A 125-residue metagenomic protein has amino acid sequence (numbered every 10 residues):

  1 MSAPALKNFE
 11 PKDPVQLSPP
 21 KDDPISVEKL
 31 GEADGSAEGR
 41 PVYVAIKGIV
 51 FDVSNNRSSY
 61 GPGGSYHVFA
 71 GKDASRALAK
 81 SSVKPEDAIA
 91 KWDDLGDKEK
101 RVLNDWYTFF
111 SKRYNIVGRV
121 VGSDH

Functional and structural regions predicted by a protein language model:
M1-H125: Histidine-anchored, small-residue-rich loop motif
